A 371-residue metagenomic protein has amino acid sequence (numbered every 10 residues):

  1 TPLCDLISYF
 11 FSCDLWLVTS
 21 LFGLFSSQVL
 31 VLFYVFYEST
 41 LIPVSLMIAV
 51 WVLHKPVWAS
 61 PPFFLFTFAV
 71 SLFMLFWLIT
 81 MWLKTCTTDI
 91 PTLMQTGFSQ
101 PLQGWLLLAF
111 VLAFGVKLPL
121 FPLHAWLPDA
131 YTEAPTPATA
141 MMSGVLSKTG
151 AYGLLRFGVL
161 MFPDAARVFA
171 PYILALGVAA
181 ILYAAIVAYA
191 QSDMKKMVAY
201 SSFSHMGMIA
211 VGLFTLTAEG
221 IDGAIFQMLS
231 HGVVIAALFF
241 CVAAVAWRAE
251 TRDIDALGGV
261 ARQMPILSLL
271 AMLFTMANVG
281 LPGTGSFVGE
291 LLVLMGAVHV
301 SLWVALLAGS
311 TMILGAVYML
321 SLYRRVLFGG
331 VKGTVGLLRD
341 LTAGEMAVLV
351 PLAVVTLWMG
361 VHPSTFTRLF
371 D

Functional and structural regions predicted by a protein language model:
T1-P2, V18-V31, I42-R325: Hydrophobic transmembrane alpha-helices and their helix-loop junctions in integral membrane proteins
P2-D5, G336: A short, mixed-charge helix-start or loop-turn motif at secondary-structure junctions
D5-F11, K195: Membrane-interfacial loop-to-transmembrane alpha-helix junctions, especially the N-terminal start
V31-V35, A170, T367-L369: Short, aromatic-rich membrane-interface segments at the entry and exit of alpha-helical transmembrane domains
L32-V35, D89, S202, L341-A343 (+1 more regions): General structural signal for secondary-structure boundaries
E38: Short phosphate-coordinating micro-motif centered on Lys-Gly-acidic
A134, M264-P265, M319-D371: Cytoplasmic/organellar membrane-interface segments at the starts of transmembrane helices in multi-pass inner-membrane
